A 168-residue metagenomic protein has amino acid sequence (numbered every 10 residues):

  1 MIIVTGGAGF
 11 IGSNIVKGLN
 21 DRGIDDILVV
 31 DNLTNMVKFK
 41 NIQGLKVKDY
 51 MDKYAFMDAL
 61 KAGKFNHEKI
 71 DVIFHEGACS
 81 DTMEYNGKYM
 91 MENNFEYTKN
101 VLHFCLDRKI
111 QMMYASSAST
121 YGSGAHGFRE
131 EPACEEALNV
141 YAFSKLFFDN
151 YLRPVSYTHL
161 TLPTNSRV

Functional and structural regions predicted by a protein language model:
I3-L19: N-terminal Rossmann NAD(P)H-binding glycine-rich loop of SDR-like oxidoreductase domains
T5, V30, I73-E76, A115-A118: SDR active-site strand-loop-helix element
V29-A55: Glycine-rich phosphate-binding loop and adjoining beta1-alpha1-beta2 segment of Rossmann-like nucleotide-binding folds
G44, K53, A59-N93: NAD(P)H-binding glycine-rich loop region in Rossmannoid oxidoreductase-like domains and their noncatalytic homologs
Y89-N100, F143-S144: Glycine-rich NAD(P)-binding loop of the Rossmann-fold in SDR/ketoreductase-type enzymes
N100-V140: Conserved Rossmann-fold NAD(P)-dependent oxidoreductase catalytic core, especially the SDR/UDP-sugar
L138-Y157: Active-site Tyr-X1-5-Lys
T158-T164: Conserved small/polar residues in nucleotide/adenosyl-binding loops
